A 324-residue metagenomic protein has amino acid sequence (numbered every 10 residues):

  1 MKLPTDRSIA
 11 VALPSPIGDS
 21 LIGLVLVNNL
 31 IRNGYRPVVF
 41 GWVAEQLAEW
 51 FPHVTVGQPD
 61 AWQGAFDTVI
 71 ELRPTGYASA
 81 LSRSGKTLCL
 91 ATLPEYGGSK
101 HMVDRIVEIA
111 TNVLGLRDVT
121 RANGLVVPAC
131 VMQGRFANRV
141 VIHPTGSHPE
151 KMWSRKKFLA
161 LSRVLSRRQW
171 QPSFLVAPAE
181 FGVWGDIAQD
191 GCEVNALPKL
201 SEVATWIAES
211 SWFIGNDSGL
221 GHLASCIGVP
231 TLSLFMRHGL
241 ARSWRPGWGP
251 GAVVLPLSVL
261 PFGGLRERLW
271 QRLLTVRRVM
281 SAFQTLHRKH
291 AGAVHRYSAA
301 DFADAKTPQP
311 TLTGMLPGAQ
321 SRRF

Functional and structural regions predicted by a protein language model:
M1-F324: Catalytic machinery of carbohydrate-active enzymes, primarily nucleotide-sugar-dependent glycosyltransferases
